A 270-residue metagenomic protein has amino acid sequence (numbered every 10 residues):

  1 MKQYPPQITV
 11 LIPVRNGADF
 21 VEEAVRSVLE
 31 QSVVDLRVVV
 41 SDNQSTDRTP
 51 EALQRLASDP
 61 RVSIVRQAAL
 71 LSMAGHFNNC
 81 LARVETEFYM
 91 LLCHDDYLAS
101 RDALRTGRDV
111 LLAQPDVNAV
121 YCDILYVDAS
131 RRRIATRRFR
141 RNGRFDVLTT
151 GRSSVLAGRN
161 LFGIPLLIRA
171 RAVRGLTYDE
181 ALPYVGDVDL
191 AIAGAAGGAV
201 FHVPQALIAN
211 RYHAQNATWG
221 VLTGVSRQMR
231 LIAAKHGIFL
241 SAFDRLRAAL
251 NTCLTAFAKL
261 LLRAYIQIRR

Functional and structural regions predicted by a protein language model:
M1-S27: N-proximal low-complexity "stem/linker" segments adjacent to membrane-targeting elements
F20-E22, D47-R55: Acidic helix N-cap motif at the loop->helix transition within catalytic regions of sugar-transfer enzymes
R26-D35: Short, acidic, metal-binding catalytic loop of nucleotide-sugar glycosyltransferases
D42-E51, A69, C93: A conserved acidic beta->alpha catalytic loop
Q67-V84, Y97: Glycine-rich, basic loop-to-helix element that forms the pyrophosphate-binding segment of sugar-nucleotide handling
E87-D95: Short beta-strand-to-loop acidic/aromatic patch adjacent to the donor-nucleotide binding site
L91, C122-I124, R140-G224: Conserved nucleotide-sugar donor-binding catalytic segment
D102-A135: Conserved donor NDP-sugar-binding/catalytic core segment of glycosyltransferases
